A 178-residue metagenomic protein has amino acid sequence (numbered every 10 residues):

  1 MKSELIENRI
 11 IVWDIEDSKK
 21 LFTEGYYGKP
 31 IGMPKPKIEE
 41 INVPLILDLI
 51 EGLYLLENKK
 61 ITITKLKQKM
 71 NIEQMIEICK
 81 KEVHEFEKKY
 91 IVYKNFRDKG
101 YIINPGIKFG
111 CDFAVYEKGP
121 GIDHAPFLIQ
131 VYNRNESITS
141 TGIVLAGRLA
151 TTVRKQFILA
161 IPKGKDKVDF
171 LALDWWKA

Functional and structural regions predicted by a protein language model:
M1-A178: Long Lys/Arg-rich low-complexity intrinsically disordered regions in nucleic-acid-associated proteins
